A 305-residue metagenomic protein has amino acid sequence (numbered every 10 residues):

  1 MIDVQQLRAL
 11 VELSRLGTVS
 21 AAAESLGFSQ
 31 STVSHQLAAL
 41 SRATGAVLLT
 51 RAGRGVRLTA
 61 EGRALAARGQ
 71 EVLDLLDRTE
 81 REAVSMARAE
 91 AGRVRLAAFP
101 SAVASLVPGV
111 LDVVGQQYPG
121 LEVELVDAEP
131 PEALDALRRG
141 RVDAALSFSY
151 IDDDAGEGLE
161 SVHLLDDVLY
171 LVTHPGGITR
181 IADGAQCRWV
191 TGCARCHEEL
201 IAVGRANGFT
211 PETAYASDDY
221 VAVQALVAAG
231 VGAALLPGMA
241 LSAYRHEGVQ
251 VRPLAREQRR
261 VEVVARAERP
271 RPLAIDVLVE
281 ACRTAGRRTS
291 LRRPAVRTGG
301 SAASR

Functional and structural regions predicted by a protein language model:
V11-Q30: Short helix-boundary/capping micro-motifs
S41-A60: A short LG(V/I)-centered, amphipathic sequence patch enriched for acidic residue(s) preceding the LG motif
A91-D153: Central regulatory/effector-binding core of bacterial HTH transcription factors
E129-L134, R138-V142, F148, R195-Q250: Hydrophobic hinge/microswitch elements
D154-H163, D167, V221-P270: Beta-alpha-beta core module
G156-C193, P272-L273: Flexible hinge/capping segments at coil-to-helix
I178-T179, Q250-G300: A late-sequence structural motif
Q186-G208, A229, R271-V279, G286-A295: Secondary-structure junction motif
